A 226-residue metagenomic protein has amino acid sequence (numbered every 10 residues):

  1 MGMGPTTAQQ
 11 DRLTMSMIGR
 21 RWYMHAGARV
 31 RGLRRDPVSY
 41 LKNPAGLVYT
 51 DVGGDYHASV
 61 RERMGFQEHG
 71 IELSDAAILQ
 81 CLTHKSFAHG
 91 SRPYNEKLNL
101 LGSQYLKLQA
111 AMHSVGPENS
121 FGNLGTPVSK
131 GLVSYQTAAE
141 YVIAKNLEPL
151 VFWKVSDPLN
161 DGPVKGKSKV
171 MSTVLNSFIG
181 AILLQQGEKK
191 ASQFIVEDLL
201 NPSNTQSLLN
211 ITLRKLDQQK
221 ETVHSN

Functional and structural regions predicted by a protein language model:
M1-N226: Double-stranded RNA-binding/processing signature
